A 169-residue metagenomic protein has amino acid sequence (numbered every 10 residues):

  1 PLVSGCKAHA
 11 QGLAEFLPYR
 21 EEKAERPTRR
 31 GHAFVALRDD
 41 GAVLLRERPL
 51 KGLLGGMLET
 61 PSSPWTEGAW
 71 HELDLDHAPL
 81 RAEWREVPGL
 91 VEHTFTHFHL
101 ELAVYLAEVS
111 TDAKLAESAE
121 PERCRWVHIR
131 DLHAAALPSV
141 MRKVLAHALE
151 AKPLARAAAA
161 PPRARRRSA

Functional and structural regions predicted by a protein language model:
P1-A169: Intrinsically disordered, low-complexity, charged terminal extensions of DNA damage-control enzymes
